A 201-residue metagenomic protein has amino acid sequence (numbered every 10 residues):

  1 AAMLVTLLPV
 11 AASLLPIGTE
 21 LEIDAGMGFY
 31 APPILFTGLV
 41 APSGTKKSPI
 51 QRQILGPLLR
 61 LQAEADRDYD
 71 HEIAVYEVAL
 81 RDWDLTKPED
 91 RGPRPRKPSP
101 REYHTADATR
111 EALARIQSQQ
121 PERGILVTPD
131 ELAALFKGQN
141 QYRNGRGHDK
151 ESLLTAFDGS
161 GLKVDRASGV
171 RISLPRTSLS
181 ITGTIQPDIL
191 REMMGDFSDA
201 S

Functional and structural regions predicted by a protein language model:
A1-S201: Phosphate-handling catalytic cores of nucleic-acid transaction enzymes
